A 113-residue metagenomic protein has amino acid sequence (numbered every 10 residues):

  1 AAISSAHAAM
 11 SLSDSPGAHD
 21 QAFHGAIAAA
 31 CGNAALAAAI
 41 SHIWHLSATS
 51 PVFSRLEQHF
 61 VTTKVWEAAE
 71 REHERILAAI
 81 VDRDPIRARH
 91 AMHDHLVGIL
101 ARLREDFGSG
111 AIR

Functional and structural regions predicted by a protein language model:
A1-R55, E72-R75, R87-I99: Conserved amphipathic alpha-helical segments that form helical-bundle/coiled-coil interaction surfaces
L12, V81-D82: Alpha-helix C-terminal capping/termination sites
E57-H59: Short alpha-helical transmembrane interface motifs in multi-pass membrane proteins
T62-V65, E70-A78, P85-R113: C-terminal-biased regions
